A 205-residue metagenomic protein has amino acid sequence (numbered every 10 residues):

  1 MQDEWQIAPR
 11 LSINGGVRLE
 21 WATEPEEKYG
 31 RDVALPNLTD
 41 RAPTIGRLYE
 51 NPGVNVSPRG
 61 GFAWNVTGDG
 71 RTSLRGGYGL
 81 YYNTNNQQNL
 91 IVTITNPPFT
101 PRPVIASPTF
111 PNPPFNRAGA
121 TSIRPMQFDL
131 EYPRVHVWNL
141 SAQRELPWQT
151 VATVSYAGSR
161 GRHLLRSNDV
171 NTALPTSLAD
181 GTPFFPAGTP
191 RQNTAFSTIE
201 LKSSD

Functional and structural regions predicted by a protein language model:
M1, R10, I199-D205: Short, intrinsically disordered, charge-balanced linker/junction segments flanking boundaries in proteins
M1-A22, E27, V54-W64, V135: Surface-exposed extracellular loop regions of Gram-negative outer-membrane beta-barrel proteins
K28-S57, G61-K202: Solvent-exposed loop/turn elements at secondary-structure boundaries
